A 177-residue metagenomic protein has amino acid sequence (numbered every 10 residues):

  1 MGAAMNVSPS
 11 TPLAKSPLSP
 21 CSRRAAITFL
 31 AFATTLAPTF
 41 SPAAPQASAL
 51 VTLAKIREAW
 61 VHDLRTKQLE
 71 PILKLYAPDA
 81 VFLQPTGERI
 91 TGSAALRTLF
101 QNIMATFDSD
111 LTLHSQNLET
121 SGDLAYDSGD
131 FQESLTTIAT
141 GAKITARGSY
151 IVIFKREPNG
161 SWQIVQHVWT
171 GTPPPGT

Functional and structural regions predicted by a protein language model:
M1-C21: N-terminal secretory signal peptides that target proteins for export/translocation
S22-I27: N-terminal export leaders
F29-A33, F40-K74, V81-T177: A beta-strand edge to alpha-helix "cap/lid" segment located at domain peripheries
